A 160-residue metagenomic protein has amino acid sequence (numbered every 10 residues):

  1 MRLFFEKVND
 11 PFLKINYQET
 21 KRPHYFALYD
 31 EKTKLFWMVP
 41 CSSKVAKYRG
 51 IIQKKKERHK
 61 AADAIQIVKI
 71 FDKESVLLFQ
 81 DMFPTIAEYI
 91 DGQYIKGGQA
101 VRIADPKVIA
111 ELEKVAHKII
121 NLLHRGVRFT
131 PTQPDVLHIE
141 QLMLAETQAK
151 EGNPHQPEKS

Functional and structural regions predicted by a protein language model:
M1-K21: Short N-terminal edge-element motif at the start of the domain
L3, L35, V76: A residue-level signal for beta-strand positions that form part of recognition/binding surfaces within mature
V8, K21, L35, Q53 (+1 more regions): Structured catalytic/translocation cores of nucleotide/phosphate-coupled proteins
V8-P11, E31, A87: Generic structural motif
N16, S42-S43, S75, S160: Generic serine detector
Y17-K21, D30-I70: Compact nucleic-acid interaction/catalytic patches
K55-S160: C-terminal terminal-subdomain/extension
